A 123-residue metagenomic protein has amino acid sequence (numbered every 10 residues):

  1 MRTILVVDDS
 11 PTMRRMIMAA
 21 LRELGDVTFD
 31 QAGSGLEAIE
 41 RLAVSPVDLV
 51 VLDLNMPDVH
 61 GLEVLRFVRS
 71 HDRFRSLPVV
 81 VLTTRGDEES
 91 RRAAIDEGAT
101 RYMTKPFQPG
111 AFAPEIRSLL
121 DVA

Functional and structural regions predicted by a protein language model:
R2-T12, I17-L21, V50: Conserved acidic segment of CheY-like receiver
Q31, D58-V59, E88, D96: Residue-level signal for the "D+5" position in two-component response regulator receiver
Q31-L49: Acidic, metal-coordinating helix/loop segments flanking the phosphotransfer/catalytic sites of two-component signaling
D53, T83: Active-site residues of response regulator receiver
P57, R75, D87, P106: The feature encodes the CheY-like receiver
F107-I116: C-terminal output helix
